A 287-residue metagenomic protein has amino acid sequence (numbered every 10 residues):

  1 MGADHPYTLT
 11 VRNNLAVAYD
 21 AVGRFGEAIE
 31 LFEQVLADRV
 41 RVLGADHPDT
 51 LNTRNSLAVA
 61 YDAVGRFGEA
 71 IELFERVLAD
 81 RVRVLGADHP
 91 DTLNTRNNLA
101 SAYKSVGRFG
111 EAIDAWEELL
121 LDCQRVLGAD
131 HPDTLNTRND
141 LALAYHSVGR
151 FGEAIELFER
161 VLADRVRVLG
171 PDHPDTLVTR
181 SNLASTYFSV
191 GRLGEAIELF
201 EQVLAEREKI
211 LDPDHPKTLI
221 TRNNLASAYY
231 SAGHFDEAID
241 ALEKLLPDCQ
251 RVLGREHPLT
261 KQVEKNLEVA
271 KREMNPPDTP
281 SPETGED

Functional and structural regions predicted by a protein language model:
M1-D287: Intrinsic-disorder-linked linear interaction elements in eukaryotic regulatory proteins
